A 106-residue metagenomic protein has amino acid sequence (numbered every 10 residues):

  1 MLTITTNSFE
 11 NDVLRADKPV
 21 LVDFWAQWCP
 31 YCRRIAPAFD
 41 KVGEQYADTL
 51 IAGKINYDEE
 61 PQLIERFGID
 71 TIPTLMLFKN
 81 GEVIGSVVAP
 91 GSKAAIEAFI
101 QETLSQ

Functional and structural regions predicted by a protein language model:
L2-V20, P61: A short beta-strand-turn-helix
T5, W25, I51-G53: Conserved Rossmann-like nucleotide-binding pocket used by diverse enzymes that bind dinucleotide cofactors
D17-K18, F24-W28, T71: Short pre-active-site segment immediately N-terminal to redox-active cysteine/selenocysteine motifs in thiol-based
D17-P19, R34-I55: Conserved helix-turn-beta segment immediately C-terminal to the redox Cys motif in thioredoxin-like folds
F24-A38: Conserved redox-active cysteine motifs that mediate thiol-disulfide chemistry, especially di-cysteine Cys-X(1-2)-Cys
I55-L63: Structural microenvironment flanking redox-active thiols in thiol-disulfide oxidoreductases
I64-D70: Mid-chain, well-packed structural core segment of small domains
T71, L77-Q106: Non-catalytic, surface beta->alpha helical segment in thiol-disulfide oxidoreductase systems
